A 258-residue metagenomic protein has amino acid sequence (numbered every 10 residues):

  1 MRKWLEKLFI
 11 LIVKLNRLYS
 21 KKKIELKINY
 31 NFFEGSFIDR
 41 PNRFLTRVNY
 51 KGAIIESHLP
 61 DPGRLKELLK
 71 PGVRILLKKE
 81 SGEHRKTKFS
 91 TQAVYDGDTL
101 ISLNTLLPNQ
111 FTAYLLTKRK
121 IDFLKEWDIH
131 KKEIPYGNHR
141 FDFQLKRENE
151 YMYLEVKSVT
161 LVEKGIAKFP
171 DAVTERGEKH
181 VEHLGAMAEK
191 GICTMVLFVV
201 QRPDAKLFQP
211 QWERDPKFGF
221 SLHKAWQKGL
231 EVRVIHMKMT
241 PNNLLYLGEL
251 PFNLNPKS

Functional and structural regions predicted by a protein language model:
G35, F141-D171, L184: Conserved catalytic cores of phosphodiester-cleaving nucleases, focusing on short active-site segments
D39, K79-H84: Short, charged beta-turn/beta-strand-edge "cap" motif at the junction between a beta-strand and an adjacent loop
R43-R47: Short aromatic-glycine-enriched beta-strand elements
R64-I75: Short nucleic-acid-contacting surface segments enriched for D/E, G, S/T with interspersed K/R
K66, G97-H130: Acidic-basic catalytic patches of nuclease active cores, encompassing PD-(D/E)XK and other metal-cofactor nuclease
R85-G97: OB-fold/S1-family single-stranded nucleic acid-binding modules
G165-E175, E182-R214, H236: Nucleic-acid nuclease catalytic cores
Q201-S258: Domain-level recognition of nuclease-like catalytic cores that cleave nucleotide substrates
